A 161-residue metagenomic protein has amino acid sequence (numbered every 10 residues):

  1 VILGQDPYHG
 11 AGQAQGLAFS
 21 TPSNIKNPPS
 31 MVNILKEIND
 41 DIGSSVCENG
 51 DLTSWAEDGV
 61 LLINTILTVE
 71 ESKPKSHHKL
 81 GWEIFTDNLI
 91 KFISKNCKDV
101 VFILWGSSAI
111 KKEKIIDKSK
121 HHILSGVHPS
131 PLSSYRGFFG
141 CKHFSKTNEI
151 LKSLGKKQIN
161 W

Functional and structural regions predicted by a protein language model:
V1-L104, S108-K111, I116-D117, H121-S125 (+3 more regions): A polyanion-binding, active-site-adjacent surface
F138: C-terminal substrate-binding/active-site "lid" region of AdoMet-derived donor-dependent transferases
